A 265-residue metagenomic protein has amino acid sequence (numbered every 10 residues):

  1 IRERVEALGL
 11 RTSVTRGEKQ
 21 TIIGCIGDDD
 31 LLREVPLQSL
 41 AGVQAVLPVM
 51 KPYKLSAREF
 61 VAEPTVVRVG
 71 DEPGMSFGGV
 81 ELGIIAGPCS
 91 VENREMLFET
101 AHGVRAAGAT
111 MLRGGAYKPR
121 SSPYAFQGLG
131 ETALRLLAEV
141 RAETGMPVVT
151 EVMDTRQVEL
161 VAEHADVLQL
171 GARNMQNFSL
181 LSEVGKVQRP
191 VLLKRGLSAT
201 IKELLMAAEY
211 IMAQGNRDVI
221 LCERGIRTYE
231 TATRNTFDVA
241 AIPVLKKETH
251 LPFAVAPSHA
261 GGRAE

Functional and structural regions predicted by a protein language model:
I1-I84: Non-catalytic terminal accessory/regulatory regions of metabolic enzymes
L10, V80-L82, G108-T110, A142-V148 (+4 more regions): Short, well-ordered coil/turn segments that N-cap beta-strands
Q20, R113-E131: Glycine-rich, proline-tolerant flexible connector loops at the mouths of alpha/beta enzymes
G27, L82-E99, S122-G128, P147-E151 (+3 more regions): Active-site mouth loops of central-metabolism enzymes
L37, G87, L112, V161 (+3 more regions): Conserved, mostly hydrophobic/aromatic
F126-T150, E183-P190, V239-A254: Alpha-helix-loop-beta-strand connector modules within alpha/beta enzyme cores
L129, G145-R156, D166-F178, P190-I201 (+2 more regions): Catalytic beta/alpha-barrel core
V187-E265: Catalytic alpha/beta core domains of metabolic enzymes, predominantly
